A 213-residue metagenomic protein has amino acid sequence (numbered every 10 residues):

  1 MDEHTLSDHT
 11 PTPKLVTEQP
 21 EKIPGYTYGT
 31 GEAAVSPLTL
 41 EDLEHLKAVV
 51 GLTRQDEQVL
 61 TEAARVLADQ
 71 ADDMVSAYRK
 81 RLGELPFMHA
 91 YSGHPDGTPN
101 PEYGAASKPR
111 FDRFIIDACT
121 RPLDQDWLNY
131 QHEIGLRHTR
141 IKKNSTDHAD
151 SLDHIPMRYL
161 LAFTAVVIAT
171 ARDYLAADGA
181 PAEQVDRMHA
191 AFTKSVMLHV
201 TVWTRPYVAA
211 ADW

Functional and structural regions predicted by a protein language model:
D2-Y28, V35-H45, A177-W213: Short terminal or interdomain "cap/linker" segment that borders an active site or interface and mediates
V16, L43-A48, A68-Y174: Heme-based O2/NO sensor domains and their adjacent alpha-helical segments, primarily globin folds but also including
E32-E57, A64: N-terminal transition regions in large eukaryotic proteins
V35-L38, L52-Q55, K80, E84 (+2 more regions): Non-membrane alpha-helical secondary structure
L52, E84, D117, R121 (+5 more regions): A structural signal for alpha-helix termini and helix-coil/disorder junctions
